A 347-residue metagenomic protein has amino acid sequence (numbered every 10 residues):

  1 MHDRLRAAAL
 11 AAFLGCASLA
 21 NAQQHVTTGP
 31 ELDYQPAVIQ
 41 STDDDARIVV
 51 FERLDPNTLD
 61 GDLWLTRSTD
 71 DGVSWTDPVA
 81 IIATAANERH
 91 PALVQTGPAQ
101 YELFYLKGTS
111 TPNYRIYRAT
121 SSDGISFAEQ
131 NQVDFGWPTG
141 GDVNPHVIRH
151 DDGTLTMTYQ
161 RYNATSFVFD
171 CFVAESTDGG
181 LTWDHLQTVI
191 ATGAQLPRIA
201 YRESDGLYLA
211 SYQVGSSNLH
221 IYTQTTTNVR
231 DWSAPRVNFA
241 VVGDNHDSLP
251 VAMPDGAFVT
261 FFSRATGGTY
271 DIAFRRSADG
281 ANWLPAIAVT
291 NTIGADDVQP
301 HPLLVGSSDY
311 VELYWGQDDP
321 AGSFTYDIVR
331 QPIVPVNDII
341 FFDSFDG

Functional and structural regions predicted by a protein language model:
M1-A9: Bacterial N-terminal signal peptides that target proteins for export
A9-A17: Bacterial N-terminal signal peptides
A22-N337: Extracellular, repeat-based ectodomains that mediate carbohydrate processing or recognition
F342-D346: Ser/Thr-rich, Pro/Gly/Ala-heavy low-complexity intrinsically disordered linkers and tails of secreted extracellular
